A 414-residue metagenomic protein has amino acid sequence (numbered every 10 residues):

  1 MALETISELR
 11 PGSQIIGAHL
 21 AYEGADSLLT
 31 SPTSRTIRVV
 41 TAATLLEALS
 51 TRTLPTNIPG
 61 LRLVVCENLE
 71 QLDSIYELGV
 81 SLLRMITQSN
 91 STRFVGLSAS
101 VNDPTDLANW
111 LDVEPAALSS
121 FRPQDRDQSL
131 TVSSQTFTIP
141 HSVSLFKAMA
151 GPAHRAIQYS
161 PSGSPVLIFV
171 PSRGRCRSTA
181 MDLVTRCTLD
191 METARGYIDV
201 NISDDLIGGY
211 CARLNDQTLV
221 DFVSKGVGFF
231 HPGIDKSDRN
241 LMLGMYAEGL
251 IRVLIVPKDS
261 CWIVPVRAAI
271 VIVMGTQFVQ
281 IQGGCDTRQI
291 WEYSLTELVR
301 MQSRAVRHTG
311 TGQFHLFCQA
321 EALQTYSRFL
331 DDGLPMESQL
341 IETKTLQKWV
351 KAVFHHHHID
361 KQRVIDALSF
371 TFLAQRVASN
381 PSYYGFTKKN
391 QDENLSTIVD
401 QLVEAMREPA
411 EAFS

Functional and structural regions predicted by a protein language model:
A2-I6, E47-T53, N68-G79, D106-L107 (+3 more regions): Conserved ATPase-coupling elements of RecA-like P-loop NTPase cores
L3-G24, R173-E248, V253, Q289-V299 (+1 more regions): Conserved C-terminal RecA-like helicase domain
R10-L54, S120-D125, V132-Q135, A212: Inter-Walker segment of RecA-like/P-loop motor cores
S27-T30, L46, T92-C187, V223 (+2 more regions): Conserved interdomain linker/interface between the two RecA-like ATPase lobes of SF2 helicase motors
T33-R38, A43, G60-L63, S89-V95 (+4 more regions): Loop/turn-to-beta-strand initiation segments
R38, A42-L46, R52-F94: SF2 helicase catalytic motif II
R93, V266, I270-I281, C285-L334: Conserved segment of the helicase C-terminal RecA-like domain
D235-M245, L334-S414: C-terminal accessory/connector segments of nucleic-acid motor ATPases
